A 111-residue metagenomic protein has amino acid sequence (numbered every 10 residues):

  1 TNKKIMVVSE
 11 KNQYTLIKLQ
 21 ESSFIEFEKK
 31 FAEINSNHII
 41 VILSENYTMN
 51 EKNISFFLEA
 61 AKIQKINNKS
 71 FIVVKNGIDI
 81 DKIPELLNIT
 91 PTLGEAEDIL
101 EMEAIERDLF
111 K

Functional and structural regions predicted by a protein language model:
T1-I5: Short, Lys/Arg-enriched N-terminal segments with co-localized hydrophobic residues within the first ~10-30 amino acids
V8, Y14-I39, E45-K111: Amphipathic, Lys/Arg-enriched alpha-helical "gate/interface" segment within cytosolic domains that mediates
